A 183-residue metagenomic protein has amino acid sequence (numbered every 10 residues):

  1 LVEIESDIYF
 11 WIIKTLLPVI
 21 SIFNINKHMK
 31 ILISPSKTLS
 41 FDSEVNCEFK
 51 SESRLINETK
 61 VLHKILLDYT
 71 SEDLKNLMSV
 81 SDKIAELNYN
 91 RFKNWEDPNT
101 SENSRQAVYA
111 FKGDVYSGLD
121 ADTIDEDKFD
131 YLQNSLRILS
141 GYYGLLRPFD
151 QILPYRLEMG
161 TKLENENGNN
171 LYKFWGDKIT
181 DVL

Functional and structural regions predicted by a protein language model:
V2-D7, V19: Acidic, Ala/Val/Gly-enriched low-complexity intrinsically disordered segments
I25-N26, L183: Flexible, charged surface loops at secondary-structure boundaries
M29: N-terminal beta-strand-loop-alpha-helix module at the start of alpha/beta ligand-binding or catalytic domains
L32-T123: Active-site helix-to-loop segments that bind/position phosphate- or nucleotide-bearing substrates and donors across
A121-L183: Internal, well-folded beta-alpha domain core
